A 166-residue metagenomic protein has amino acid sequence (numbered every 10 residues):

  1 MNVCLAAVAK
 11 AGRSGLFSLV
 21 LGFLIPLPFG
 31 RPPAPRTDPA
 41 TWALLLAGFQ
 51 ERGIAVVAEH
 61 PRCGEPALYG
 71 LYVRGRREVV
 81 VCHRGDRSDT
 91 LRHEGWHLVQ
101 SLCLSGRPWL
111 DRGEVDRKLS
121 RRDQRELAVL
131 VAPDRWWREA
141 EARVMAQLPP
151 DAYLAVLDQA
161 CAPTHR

Functional and structural regions predicted by a protein language model:
M1-A9: N-terminal secretory signal peptides that target proteins for export/translocation
G15-P26: Bacterial N-terminal signal peptides
P26-A58, R62-G64, R107-R166: Metalloprotease/metallohydrolase-associated module, dominated by Zn2+-dependent proteases
A55-S88, S101: Active-site scaffold of zinc-dependent metalloenzymes
L91: A conserved beta-strand element that flanks and buttresses the S-adenosyl-L-methionine
G95-R112: Catalytic Zn2+-binding segment of zinc metalloproteases
